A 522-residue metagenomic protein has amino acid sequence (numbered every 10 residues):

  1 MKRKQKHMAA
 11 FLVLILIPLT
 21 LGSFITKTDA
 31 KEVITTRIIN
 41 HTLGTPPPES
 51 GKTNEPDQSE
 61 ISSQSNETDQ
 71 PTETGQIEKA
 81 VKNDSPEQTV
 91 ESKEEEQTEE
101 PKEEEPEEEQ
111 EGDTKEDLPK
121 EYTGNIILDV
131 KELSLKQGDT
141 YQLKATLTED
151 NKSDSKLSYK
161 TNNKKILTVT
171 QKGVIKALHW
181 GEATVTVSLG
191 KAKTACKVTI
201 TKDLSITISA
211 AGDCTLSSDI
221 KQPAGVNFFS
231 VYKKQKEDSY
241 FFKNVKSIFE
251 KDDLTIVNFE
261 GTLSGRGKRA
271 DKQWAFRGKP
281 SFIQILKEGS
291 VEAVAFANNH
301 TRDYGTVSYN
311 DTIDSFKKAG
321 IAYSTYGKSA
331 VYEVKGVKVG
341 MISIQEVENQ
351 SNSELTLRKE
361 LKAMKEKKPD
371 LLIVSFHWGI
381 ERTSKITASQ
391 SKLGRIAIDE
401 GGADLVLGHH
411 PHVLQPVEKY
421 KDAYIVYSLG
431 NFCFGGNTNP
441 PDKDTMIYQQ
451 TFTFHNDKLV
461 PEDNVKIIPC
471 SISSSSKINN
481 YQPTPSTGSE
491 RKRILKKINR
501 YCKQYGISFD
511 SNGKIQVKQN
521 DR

Functional and structural regions predicted by a protein language model:
R3-D29: Sec-dependent N-terminal signal peptides of Gram-positive bacterial secreted proteins and lipoproteins
K6-H7, I77, Q142, V174: Short, intrinsically disordered, low-complexity terminal segments
L16, A145, V174-I175, V187 (+3 more regions): Short beta-strand element of the conserved SAM-dependent methyltransferase core
L16, N125-I127, A270: Short, functionally important structural connectors and interaction interfaces within domains
K27, G181, T199-R522: Acidic, metal/ion-coordinating pockets
T28-E132, T201-A211, P223-Y240: N-terminal, intrinsically disordered, polar/charged segments of Gram-positive cell-envelope systems that serve as
E32-T36, D113-D203: Extracytoplasmic soluble-region selector
